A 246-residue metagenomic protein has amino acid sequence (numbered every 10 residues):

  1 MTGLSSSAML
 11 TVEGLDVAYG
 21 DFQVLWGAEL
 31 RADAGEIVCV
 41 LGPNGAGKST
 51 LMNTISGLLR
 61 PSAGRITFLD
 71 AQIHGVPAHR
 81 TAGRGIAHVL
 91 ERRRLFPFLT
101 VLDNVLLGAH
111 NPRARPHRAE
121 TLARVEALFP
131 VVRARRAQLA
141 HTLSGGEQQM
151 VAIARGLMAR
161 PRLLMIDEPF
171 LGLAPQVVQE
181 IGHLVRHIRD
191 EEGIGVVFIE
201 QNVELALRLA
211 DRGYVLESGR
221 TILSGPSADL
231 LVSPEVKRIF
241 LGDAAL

Functional and structural regions predicted by a protein language model:
G20, V76, V101-E120, L128-P130 (+2 more regions): ABC-type ATPase nucleotide-binding domains, specifically the catalytic core motifs of the NBD
L41-P43: The feature captures the beta-strand-to-loop junction immediately N-terminal to the Walker
S56: Helix-to-loop junction immediately C-terminal to a conserved catalytic motif
R60, Q72-R92, R115-L122, A134-A137 (+1 more regions): ABC ATPase NBD coupling module
G156-L157: ABC ATPase C-loop
R160: Conserved catalytic motifs of ABC-family nucleotide-binding domains
Q179-G193: Helical segment within the ABC ATPase nucleotide-binding domain
